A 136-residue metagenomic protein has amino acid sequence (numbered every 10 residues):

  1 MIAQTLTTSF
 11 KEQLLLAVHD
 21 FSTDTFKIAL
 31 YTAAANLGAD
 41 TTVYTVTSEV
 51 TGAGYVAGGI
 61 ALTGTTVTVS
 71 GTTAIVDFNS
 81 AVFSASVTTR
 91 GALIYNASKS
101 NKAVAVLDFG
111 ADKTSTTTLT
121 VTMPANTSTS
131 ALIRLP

Functional and structural regions predicted by a protein language model:
M1-R90, A97-P136: Small cysteine-rich, disulfide-bonded extracellular modules of the LU/uPAR three-finger superfamily and closely related
